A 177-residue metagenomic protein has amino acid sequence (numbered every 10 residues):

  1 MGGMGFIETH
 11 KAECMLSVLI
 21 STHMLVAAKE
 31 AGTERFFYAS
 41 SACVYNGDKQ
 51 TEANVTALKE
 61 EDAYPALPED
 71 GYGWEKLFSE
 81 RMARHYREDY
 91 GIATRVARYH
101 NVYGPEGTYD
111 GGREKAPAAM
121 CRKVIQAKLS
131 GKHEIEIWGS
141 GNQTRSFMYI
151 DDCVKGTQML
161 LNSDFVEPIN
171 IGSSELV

Functional and structural regions predicted by a protein language model:
M1-L19, E30, G47: NAD(P)H-binding glycine-rich loop region in Rossmannoid oxidoreductase-like domains and their noncatalytic homologs
L16, I20, R35, F78-S79 (+1 more regions): Conserved cofactor-binding/catalytic machinery of classical short-chain dehydrogenase/reductase
T22-D70, R95: Conserved Rossmann-fold NAD(P)-dependent oxidoreductase catalytic core, especially the SDR/UDP-sugar
L25-E30, L67-H100, A116-G131: Active-site Tyr-X1-5-Lys
R35-S40, R95-N101, E136-G139, S146 (+1 more regions): Structural signature of the Rossmann-like NAD(P)-dependent dehydrogenase/reductase core
A42, M120, S174: Conserved short acidic donor-positioning loop in nucleotide-sugar-dependent glycosyltransferases
P68-Y72, H100-K115, G139-D151, S173-E175: Glycine-rich "substrate-gating" loop/helix at the edge of Rossmann-like oxidoreductase active sites
E88, V102, P117-I135, R145-N170: Alpha-helical substrate-binding/gating segment
